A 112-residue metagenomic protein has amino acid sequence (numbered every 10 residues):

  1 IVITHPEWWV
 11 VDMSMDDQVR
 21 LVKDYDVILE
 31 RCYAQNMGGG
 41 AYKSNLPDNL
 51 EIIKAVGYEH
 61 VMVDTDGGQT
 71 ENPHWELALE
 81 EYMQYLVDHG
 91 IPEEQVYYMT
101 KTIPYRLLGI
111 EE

Functional and structural regions predicted by a protein language model:
I1, Y25-V27, Y58-V61, M99: Short, well-ordered coil/turn segments that N-cap beta-strands
I1-S44: Catalytic pocket-lining loop regions of alpha/beta-barrel enzymes, especially the amidohydrolase/enolase/GH5 lineages
D12-V19, G39-K54, G68-M83, L108 (+1 more regions): Histidine/acidic-residue-rich catalytic or RNA/ligand-binding cores of hydrolases and nuclease-related proteins
V27, D64, I103-Y105: Generic hydrophobic/packing signal
Q35-N36, G67, T100: Conserved beta-strand edge residues that scaffold enzyme active sites
Y58-W75, V96: Short acidic/histidine-rich active-site segments
L79-E112: Mid-to-C-terminal alpha-helical segments outside catalytic/metal-binding sites
